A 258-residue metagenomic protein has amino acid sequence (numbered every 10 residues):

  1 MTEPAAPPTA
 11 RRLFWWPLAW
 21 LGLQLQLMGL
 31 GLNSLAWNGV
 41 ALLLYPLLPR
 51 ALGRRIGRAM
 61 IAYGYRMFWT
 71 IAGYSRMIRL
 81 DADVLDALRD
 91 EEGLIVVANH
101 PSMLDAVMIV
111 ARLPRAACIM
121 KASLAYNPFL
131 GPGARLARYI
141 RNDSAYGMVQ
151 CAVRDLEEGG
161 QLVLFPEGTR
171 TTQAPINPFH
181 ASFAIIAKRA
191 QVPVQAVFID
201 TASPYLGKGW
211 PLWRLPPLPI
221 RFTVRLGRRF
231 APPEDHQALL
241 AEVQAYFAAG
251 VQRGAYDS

Functional and structural regions predicted by a protein language model:
T2-A10, W20, Q24, Y146-S258: Non-catalytic C-terminal accessory region of glycerolipid acyltransferases and related lyso-lipid remodeling enzymes
T2-L94: Membrane-anchoring hydrophobic helices of lipid-metabolizing enzymes
N38-R66, Y74-S75, D90-S144: Catalytic core of membrane glycerolipid acyltransferases/transacylases, capturing the structured, soluble-facing
S75-D83, N142-Y146, L206-G209: Short gly/ser/thr-rich secondary-structure transition/capping motifs
M77-R79, R115, L136, G159 (+1 more regions): A generic structural signal for alpha->beta connector loops
R79-L80, R141, L162, V194: Hydrophobic beta-strand scaffold residues
L88-R89, G133-A134, D155, I186: Structural alpha-helical scaffold elements that stabilize or flank donor/cofactor-binding regions in carbohydrate
